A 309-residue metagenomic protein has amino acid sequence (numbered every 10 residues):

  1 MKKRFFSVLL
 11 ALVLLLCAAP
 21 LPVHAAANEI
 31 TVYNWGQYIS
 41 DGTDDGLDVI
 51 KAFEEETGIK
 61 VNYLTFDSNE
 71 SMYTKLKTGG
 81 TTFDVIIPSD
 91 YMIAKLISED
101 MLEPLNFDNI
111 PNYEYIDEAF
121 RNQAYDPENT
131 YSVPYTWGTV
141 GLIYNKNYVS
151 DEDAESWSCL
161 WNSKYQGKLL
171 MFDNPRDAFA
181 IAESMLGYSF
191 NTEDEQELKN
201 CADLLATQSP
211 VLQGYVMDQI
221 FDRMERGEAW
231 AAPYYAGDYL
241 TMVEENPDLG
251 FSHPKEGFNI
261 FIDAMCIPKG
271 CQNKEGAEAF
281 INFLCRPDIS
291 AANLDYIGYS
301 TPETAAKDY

Functional and structural regions predicted by a protein language model:
L16-H24: C-terminal segment of classical bacterial N-terminal signal peptides
A25-K95: Early extracytoplasmic/lumenal segment of secretory-pathway proteins
K51, Y73-T82, S98-E99, C159 (+1 more regions): Short helices/loops that flank or line small-molecule/ion binding pockets
D90, A94-W137, D151-S158: Hinge/lid segment of periplasmic solute-binding proteins
E103-E114, S132, P247-N259, P268-C271: Short beta-strand->loop
C159-D173, L186: Short loop->beta-strand "edge-of-pocket" segments that line small-molecule binding or catalytic clefts across diverse
L170-N174, A178, A182, F190-P254: Ligand-binding pocket segment of bilobal, Venus flytrap-like solute-binding proteins
D263, P268-Y309: Mature extracytoplasmic/periplasmic domains
